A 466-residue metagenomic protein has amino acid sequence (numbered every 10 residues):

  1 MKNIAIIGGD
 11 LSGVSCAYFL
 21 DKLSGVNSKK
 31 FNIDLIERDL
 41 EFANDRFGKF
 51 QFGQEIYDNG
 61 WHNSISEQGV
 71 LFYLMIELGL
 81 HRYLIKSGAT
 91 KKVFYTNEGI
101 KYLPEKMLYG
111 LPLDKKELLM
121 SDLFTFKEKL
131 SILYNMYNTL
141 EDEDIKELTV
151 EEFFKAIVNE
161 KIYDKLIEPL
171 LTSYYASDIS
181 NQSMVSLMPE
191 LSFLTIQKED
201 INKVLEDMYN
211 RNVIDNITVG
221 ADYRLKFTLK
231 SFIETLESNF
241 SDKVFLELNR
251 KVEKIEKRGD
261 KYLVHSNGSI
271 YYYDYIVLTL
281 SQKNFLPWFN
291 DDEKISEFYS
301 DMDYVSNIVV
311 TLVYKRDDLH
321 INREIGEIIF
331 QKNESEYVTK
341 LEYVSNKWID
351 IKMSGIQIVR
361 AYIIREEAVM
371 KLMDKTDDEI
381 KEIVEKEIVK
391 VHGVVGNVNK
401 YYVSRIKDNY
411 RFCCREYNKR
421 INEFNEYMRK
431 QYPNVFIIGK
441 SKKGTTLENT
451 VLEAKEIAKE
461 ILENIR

Functional and structural regions predicted by a protein language model:
M1-S12: Beta1/beta-strand and adjacent pyrophosphate-binding region of the FAD-binding site in flavoprotein oxidoreductases
S12, E41, K283: Conserved Rossmann-like nucleotide-cofactor binding loop
D21-Q51: Glycine-rich FAD pyrophosphate-binding loop
R46-F47, L341-R466: Conserved flavin/dinucleotide-binding core of flavoenzymes
G53-L140: Dinucleotide-binding Rossmann-like beta1-alpha1 core, especially the glycine-rich loop that anchors the ADP
K86-G88, L248-R250, E256, S266 (+1 more regions): Short loop/edge segments at beta-strand edges and connector loops that shape dinucleotide/nucleotide cofactor-binding
I132-R250: Active-site/ligand-binding neighborhood in enzyme catalytic cores
K251-V359, E367-L372, K390-V391, E426: Mid-domain catalytic core of redox enzymes that form a hydrophobic substrate pocket/lid adjacent to a catalytic redox
